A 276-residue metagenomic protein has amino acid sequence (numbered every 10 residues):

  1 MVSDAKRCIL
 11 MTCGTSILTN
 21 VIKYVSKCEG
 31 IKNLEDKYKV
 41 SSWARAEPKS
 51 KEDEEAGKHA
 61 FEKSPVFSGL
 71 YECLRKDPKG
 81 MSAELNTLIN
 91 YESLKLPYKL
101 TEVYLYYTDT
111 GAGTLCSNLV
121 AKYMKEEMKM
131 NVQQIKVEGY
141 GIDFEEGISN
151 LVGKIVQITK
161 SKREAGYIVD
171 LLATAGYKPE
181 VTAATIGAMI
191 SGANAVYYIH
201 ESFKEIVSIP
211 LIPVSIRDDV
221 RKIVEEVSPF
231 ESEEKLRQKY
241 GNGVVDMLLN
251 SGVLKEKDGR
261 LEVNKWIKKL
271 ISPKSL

Functional and structural regions predicted by a protein language model:
M1-I168, T182-L276: Long, low-complexity, Lys/Arg-enriched
L171: Conformationally flexible catalytic loops at phosphate/diphosphate-handling active centers
G176: Catalytic donor/gating beta->alpha subdomain of glycosyltransferases that bind UDP-sugars
